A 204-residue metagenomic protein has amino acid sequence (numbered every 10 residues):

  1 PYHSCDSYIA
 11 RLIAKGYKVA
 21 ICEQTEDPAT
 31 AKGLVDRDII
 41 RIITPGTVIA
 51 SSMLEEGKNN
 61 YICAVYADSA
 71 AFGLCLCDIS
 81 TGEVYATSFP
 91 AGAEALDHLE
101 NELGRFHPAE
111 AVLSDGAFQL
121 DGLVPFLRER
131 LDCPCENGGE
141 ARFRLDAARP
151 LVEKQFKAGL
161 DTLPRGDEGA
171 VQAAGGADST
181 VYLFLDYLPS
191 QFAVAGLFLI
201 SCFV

Functional and structural regions predicted by a protein language model:
P1-V204: Basic, polar low-complexity surface loops/patches
